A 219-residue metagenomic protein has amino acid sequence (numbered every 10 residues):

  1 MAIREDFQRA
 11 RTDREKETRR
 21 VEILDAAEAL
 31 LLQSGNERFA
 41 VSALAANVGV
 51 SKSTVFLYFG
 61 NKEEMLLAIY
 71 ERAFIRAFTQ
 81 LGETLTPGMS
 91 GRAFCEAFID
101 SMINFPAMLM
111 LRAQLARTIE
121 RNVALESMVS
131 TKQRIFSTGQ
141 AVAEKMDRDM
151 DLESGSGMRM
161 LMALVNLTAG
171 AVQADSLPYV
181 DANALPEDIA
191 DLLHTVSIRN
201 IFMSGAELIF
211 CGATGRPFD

Functional and structural regions predicted by a protein language model:
M1-A2, Q140-R148, L152, G170-D219: C-terminal peripheral helix-coil segments that are non-catalytic and often amphipathic
M1-T18, G215, D219: N-terminal intrinsically disordered/low-complexity leader segments
K16-A27, L44, I69-A73, A77 (+1 more regions): Generic hydrophobic, amphipathic alpha-helix propensity
E22, A43, A93-A97, R159-N166 (+2 more regions): Amphipathic alpha-helical interaction segments
E22, L30, E37-E64, A68: Helix-turn-helix
A68, G82-L111, G157-L164: Hydrophobic alpha-helical connector segments
N104-E126, L177-A184: Amphipathic alpha-helical segments used for helix-helix packing
A113-D147: A contiguous binding-surface segment within folded domains or other stable secondary-structure elements
